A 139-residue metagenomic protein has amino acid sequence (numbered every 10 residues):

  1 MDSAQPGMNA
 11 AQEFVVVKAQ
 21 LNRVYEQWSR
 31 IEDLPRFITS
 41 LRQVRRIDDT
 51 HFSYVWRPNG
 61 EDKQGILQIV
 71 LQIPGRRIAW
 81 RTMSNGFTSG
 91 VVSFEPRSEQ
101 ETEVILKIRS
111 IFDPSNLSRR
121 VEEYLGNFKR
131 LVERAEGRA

Functional and structural regions predicted by a protein language model:
M1-H51, N127: Hydrophobic ligand-binding cavity/cleft-lining segments
Q5, Q68-L71, R77-A139: Beta-strand/loop substructures that line and gate deep hydrophobic ligand-binding cavities in soluble
F14-K18, R45, V55, Q68 (+1 more regions): Generic structural detector for well-ordered beta-strands
S40, G65-I66: Short beta-alpha junctions and helix-cap segments that line functional grooves
R46-S53, Q72-W80: Short, hydrophobic/aromatic-rich segments at coil-to-beta transitions
N59-K63, F112: Short, cysteine-centered beta-strand-loop-beta hairpins and adjacent loop/turn segments enriched in charged/polar
